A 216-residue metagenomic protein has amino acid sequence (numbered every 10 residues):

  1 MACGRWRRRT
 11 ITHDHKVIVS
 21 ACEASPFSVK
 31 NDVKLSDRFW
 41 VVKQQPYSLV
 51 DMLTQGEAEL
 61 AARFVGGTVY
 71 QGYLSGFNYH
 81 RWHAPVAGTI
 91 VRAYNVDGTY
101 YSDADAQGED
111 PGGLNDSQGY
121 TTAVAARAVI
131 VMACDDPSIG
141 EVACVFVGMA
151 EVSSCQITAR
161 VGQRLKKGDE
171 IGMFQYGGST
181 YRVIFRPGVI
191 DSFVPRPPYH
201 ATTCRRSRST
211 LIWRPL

Functional and structural regions predicted by a protein language model:
M1-L216: Contiguous, well-folded functional domains in the mature portion of proteins
